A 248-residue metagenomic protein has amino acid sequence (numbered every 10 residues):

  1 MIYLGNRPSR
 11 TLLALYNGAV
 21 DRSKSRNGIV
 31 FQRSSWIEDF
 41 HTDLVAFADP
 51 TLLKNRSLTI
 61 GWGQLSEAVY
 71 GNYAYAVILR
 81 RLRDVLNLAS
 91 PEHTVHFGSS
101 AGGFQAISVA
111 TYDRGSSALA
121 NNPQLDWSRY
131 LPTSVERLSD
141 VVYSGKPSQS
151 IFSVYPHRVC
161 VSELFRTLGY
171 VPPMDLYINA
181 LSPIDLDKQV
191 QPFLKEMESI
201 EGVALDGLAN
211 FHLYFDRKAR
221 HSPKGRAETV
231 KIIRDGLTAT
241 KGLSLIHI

Functional and structural regions predicted by a protein language model:
M1-A46, P50-K54: Short, surface-exposed "cap/lid" segments of acyl-processing enzymes
L15-A19, A46-L52, N121-Q124, I178-L181 (+1 more regions): Short loop/turn segments at strand-loop or loop-helix junctions that form parts of catalytic or ligand-binding pockets
E38, V109-S117, L194-E198: Short, surface-exposed basic-aromatic patches at helix termini and helix-loop junctions that form
V45-Y70: Cap/lid segment of the alpha/beta-hydrolase catalytic domain
Q64-V85: Alpha/beta-hydrolase active-site loop
T94-S139: Primarily recognizes the serine-hydrolase "nucleophile elbow" in alpha/beta-hydrolase and SGNH/GDSL folds
S128-G207, R220-I232: The feature captures the conserved acid-bearing segment of alpha/beta-hydrolase catalytic domains
I246-I248: Conserved small/polar residues in nucleotide/adenosyl-binding loops
